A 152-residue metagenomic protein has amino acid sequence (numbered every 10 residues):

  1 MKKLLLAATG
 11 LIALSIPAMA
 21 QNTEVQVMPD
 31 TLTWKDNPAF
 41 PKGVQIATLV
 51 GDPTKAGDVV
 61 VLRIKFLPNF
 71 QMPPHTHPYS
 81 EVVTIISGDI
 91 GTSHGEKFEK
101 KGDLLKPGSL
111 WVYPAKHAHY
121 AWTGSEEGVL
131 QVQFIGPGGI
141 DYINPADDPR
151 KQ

Functional and structural regions predicted by a protein language model:
L4-L14: Sec-dependent N-terminal signal peptides
A18-D58, A146-Q152: A short, N-terminal "cap"/entry segment at the start of jelly-roll beta-barrel domains of the cupin/DSBH fold
T23-V25, Y120-Q152: Double-stranded beta-helix
I46-V50, L62-F70, P74: N-terminal post-signal-peptidase region of extra-cytosolic proteins
T54, L67-N69, G88-D89, K116 (+1 more regions): Solvent-exposed coil/turn segments that connect beta secondary-structure elements in extracytoplasmic/periplasmic
L67, E96-K116: Short acidic-glycine-tyrosine-enriched beta hairpin
L67-F70, T76-K97: Glycine- and acidic-residue-biased ligand/ion/polar-headgroup-sensing regions
M72-P74, T92-S93, Y113, A118-G124: Short beta-strand His + acidic residue motifs that chelate non-heme Fe in jelly-roll/DSBH and cupin folds
